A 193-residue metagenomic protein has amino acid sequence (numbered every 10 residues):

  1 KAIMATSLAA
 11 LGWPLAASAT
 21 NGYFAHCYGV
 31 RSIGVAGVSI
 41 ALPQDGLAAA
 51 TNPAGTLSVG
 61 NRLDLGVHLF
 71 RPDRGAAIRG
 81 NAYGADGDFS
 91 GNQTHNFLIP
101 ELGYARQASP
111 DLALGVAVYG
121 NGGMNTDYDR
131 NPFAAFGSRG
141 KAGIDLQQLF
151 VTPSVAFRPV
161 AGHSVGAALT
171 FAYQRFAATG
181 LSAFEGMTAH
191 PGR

Functional and structural regions predicted by a protein language model:
K1-A2: Positively charged n-region of N-terminal signal peptides that target proteins for export
A5, A41-P43, V151: Short hydrophobic "helix-edge" motifs at membrane interfaces and signal-peptide entry regions
A5-W13: Bacterial N-terminal signal peptides
L15-L114, V118-G120, V155: N-terminal, post-signal peptide beta-strand-biased segments of exported outer-membrane/organellar beta-barrel and other
G75-A82, T126-A135, A172, A177-G186 (+1 more regions): Outer-membrane beta-barrel translocator domains and adjoining extracellular loop/strand segments of Gram-negative
A85-S90, F136-A142, T188-R193: Extracellular loop and loop/strand-boundary signature of outer-membrane beta-barrel proteins
F97-S164: Hydrophobic alpha-helical hairpins/lids featuring a short glycine-rich hinge
D145-L146, F150-A156, S164-R193: Long, hydrophobic, well-ordered secondary-structure blocks that form the structural core and pocket-lining surfaces
